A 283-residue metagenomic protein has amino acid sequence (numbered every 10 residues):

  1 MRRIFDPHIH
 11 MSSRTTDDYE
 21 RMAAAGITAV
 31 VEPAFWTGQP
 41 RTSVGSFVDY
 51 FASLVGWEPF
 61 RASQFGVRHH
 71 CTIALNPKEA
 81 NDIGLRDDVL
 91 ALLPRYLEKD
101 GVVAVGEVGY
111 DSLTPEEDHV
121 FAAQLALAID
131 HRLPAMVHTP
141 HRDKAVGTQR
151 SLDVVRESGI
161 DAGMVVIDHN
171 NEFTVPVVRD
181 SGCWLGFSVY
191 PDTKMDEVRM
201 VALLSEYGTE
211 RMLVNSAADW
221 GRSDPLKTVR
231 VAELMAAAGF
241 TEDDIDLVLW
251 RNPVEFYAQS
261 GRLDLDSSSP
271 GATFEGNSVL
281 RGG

Functional and structural regions predicted by a protein language model:
M1-H131, V137, R142, Q149-R150 (+2 more regions): Mid-domain alpha/beta scaffold segments of enzyme catalytic cores
T15-Y19, P115, A145-L152, V175-S181 (+4 more regions): Histidine/acidic-residue-rich catalytic or RNA/ligand-binding cores of hydrolases and nuclease-related proteins
A23, R156, E233-A236: Short polybasic/polar patches that bind polyanions
A34-G38, V189-K194, A218-D219: Short, acidic/turn-prone active-site loops that include or flank metal/cofactor- and phosphate-binding residues
S63-F65, E157-D161, E206-G208, A237-D243: Short helix-capping segments at alpha-helix termini
A122-A202, E206, E210-L213: Catalytic pocket-lining loop regions of alpha/beta-barrel enzymes, especially the amidohydrolase/enolase/GH5 lineages
Y207-P225, I245: Short acidic/histidine-rich active-site segments
V229-G283: Mid-to-C-terminal alpha-helical segments outside catalytic/metal-binding sites
